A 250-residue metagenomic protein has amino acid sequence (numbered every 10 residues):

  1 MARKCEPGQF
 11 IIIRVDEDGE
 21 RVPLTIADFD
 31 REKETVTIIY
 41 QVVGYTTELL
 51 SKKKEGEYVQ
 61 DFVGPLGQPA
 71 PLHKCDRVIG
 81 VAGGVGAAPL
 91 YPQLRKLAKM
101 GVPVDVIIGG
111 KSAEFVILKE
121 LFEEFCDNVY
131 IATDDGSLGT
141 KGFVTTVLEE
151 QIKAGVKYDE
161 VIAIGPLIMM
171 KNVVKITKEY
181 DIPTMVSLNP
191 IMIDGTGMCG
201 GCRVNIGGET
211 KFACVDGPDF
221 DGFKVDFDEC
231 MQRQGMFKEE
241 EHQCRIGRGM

Functional and structural regions predicted by a protein language model:
M1-E55: Ferredoxin-reductase
I13, D61-F62, V204: A generic structural signal for residues embedded in beta-strands
D16, G64-P65, G207: Short, surface-exposed secondary-structure boundary micro-motifs
G19-D28, L66-H73, C214: Short, Lys/Arg- and Gly-enriched loop/turn segments at beta-strand edges
E48-I191: FNR/FR-type flavoprotein reductase catalytic core
P89, L167, N189-D219, I246-M250: Local cysteine-cluster metal-coordination motifs and their immediate loop/turn environment, predominantly Fe-S cluster
F212-D216, F220-M250: Short Fe-S-cluster ligation motifs
